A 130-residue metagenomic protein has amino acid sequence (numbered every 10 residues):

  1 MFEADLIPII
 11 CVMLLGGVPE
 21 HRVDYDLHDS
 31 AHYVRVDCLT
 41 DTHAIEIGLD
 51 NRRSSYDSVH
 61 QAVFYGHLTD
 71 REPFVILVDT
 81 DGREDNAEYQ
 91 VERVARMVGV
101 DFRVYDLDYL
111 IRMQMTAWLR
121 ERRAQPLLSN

Functional and structural regions predicted by a protein language model:
F2-D41, D50-H60, G66-H67, A87-R96 (+1 more regions): Active-site metal-binding core of divalent-cation-utilizing nuclease and nuclease-like domains
I45: Conserved beta3 VAIK motif of the Hanks protein kinase fold
G48-N51, L77: Short loop or secondary-structure boundary microenvironments that flank and position key functional residues
V63-D81: Mid-chain, well-packed structural core segment of small domains
I76-E84, L107-L110: Short beta-alpha junction loops
